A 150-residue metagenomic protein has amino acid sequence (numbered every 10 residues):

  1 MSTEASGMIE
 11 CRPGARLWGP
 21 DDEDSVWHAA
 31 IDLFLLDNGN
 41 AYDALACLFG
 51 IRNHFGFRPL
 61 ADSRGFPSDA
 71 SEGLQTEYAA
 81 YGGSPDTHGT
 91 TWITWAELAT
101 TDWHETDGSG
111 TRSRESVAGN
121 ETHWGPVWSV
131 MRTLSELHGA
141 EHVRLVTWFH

Functional and structural regions predicted by a protein language model:
M1-G139, F149-H150: Acidic (Asp/Glu-rich) sequence patches and key acidic residues that form negatively charged surfaces used
V143-L145: Conserved GNAT acetyl-CoA-binding A-motif
